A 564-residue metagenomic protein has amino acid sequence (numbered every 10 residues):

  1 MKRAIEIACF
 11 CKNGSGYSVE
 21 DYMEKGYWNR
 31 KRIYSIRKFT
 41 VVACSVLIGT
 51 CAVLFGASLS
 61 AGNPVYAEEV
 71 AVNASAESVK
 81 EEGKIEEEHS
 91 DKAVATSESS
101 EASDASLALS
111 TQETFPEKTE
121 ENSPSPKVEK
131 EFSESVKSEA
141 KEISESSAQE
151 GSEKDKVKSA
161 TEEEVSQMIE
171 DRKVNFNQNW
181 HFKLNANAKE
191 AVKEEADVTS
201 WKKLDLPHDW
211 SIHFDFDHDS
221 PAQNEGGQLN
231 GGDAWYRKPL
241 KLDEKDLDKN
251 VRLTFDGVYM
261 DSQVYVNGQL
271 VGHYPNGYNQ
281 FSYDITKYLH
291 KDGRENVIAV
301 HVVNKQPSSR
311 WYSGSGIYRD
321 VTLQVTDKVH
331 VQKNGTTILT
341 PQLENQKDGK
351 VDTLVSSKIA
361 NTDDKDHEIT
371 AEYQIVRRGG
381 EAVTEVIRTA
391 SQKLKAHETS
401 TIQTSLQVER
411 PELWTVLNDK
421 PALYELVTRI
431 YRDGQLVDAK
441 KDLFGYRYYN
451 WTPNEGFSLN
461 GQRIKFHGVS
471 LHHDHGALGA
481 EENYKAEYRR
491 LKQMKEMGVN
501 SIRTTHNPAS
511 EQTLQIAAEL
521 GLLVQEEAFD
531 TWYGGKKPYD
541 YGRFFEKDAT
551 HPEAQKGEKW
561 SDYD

Functional and structural regions predicted by a protein language model:
M1-R32, A61-M168: Low-complexity, acidic Ser/Thr/Pro-rich repeat tracts that form intrinsically disordered stalk/linker regions of very
K38-G62: Sec-dependent N-terminal signal peptides of Gram-positive bacterial secreted proteins and lipoproteins
A71-V79, S106-L109, S313-P341, G445-Y449: A structural signal for beta-strand and strand-to-loop patches characteristic of beta-rich domains
E153-T254, G314-I317: Extended carbohydrate-recognition surfaces in non-catalytic/accessory domains of CAZymes and lectin-like proteins
K183-N187, G226, G231-N334, L523: Accessory beta-strand-rich segments of carbohydrate-active enzymes
I212-T254, M260-Q263, G272-P275, H330-T337 (+5 more regions): Active-site-adjacent substrate/metal-binding segments within catalytic domains of carbohydrate-active enzymes
H290, S356-T452: Extended acidic/polar, glycine-enriched regions that form or flank non-catalytic beta-rich accessory modules
E344-K358: Contiguous beta-strand segments within globular domains
